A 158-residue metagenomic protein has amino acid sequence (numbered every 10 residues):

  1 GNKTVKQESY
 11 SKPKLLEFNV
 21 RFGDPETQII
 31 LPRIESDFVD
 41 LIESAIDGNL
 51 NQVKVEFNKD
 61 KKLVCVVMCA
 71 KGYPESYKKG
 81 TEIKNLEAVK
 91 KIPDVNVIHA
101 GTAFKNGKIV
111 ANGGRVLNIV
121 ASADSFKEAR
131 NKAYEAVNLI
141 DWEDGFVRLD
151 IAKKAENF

Functional and structural regions predicted by a protein language model:
G1, E17-F18, C69-A70, A100-T102: Fold-independent oxyanion-binding glycine-rich loops and adjacent beta-strand/coil segments at enzyme active sites
G1-D24: Conserved metal-phosphate-binding beta-hairpin within the catalytic cores of diverse ATP-dependent phosphoryl-transfer
G1-K6, E56-V67, D150-E156: A glycine-rich phosphate-binding loop feature that marks nucleotide/adenosyl-phosphate handling sites
P13, P25-I29, R33-L41, K61 (+3 more regions): Conserved active-site and cofactor/substrate-binding residues in soluble primary-metabolism enzymes
K14-L15, C65-V67, N118: Structured core elements
N19-I92: Active-site "cap" helix and flanking loop/linker of ATP-utilizing ligase/carboxylase catalytic domains
K79-N118: Generic long, charged, amphipathic alpha-helical segments
A103-N106, A111-F158: Generic C-terminus detector
